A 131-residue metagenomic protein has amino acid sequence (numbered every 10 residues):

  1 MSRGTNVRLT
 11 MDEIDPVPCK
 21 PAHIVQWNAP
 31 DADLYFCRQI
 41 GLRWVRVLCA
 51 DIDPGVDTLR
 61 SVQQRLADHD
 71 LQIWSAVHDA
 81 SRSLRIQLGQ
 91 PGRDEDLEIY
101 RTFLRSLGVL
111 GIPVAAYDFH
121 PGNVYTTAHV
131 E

Functional and structural regions predicted by a protein language model:
M1-E131: N-terminal pre-domain/capping segments
